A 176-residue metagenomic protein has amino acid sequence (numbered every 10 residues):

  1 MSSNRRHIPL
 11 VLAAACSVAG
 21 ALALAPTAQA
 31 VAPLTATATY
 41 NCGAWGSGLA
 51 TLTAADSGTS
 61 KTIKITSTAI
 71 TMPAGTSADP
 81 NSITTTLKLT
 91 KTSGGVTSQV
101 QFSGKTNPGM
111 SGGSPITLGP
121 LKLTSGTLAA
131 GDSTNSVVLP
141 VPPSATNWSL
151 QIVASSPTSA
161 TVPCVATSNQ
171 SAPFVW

Functional and structural regions predicted by a protein language model:
M1-A30: Secretory targeting and sorting signals
V31-W176: Primarily mature extracellular domains of secreted and cell-surface proteins, especially surface-exposed modules
